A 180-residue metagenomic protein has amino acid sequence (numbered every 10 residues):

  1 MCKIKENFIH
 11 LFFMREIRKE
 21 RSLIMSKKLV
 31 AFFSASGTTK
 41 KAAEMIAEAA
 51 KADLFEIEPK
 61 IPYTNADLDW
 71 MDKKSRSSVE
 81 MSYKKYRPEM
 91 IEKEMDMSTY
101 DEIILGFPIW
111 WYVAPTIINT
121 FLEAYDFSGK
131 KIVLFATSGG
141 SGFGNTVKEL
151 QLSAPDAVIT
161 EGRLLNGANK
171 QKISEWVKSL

Functional and structural regions predicted by a protein language model:
H10, R15-E102, Y112-A114, N119 (+2 more regions): N-terminal beta1-alpha1-beta2 submodule of the flavodoxin-like/Rossmannoid cofactor-binding fold
A50-A52, K130, A157: A structural micro-motif
M97-S98, E123-G129, S153-A154: Short, conserved loop/helix-junction motifs that constitute active-site signature segments in enzyme catalytic cores
F107-P108: Glycine-rich, N-terminal phosphate-binding loop of Rossmann-like dinucleotide-binding domains
W111-Y112, G140: Acidic catalytic loop of the alpha/beta-hydrolase fold
V133-N169: Short, glycine-/small-residue-rich phosphate/pyrophosphate-handling segment
